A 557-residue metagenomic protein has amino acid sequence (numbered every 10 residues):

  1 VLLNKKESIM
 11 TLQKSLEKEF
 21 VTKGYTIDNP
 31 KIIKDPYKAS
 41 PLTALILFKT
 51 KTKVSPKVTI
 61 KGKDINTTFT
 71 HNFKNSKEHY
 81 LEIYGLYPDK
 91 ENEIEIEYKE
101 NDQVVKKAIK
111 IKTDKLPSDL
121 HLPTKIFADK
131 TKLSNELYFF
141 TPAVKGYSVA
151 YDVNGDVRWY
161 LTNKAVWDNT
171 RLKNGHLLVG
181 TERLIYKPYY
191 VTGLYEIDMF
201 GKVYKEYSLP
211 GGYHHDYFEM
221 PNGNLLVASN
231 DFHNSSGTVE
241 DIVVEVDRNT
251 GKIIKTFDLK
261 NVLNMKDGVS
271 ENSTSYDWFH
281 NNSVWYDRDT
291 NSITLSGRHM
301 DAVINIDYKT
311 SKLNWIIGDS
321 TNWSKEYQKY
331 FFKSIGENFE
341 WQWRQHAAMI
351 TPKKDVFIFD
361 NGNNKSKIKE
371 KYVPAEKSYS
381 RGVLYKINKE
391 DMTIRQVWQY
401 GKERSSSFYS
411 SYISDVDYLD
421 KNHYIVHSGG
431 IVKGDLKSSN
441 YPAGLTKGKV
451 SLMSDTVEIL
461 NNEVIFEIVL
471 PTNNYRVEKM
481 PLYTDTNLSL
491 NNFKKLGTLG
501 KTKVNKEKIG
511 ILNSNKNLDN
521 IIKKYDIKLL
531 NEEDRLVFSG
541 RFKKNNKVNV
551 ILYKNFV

Functional and structural regions predicted by a protein language model:
N4-K14, K18-P56, I60, E78-Y80 (+1 more regions): Histidine-/acidic-rich catalytic cores in large beta-rich domains
T70-S76: Short beta-strand segments within Ig-like beta-sandwich modules, predominantly Fibronectin type-III
